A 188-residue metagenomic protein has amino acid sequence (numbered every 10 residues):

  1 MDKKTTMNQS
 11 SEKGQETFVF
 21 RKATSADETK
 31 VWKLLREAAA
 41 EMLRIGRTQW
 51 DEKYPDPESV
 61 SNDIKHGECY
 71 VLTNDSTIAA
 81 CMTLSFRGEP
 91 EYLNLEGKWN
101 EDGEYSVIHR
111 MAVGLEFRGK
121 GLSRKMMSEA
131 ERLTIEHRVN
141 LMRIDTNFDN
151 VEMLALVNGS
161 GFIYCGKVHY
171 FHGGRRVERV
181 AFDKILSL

Functional and structural regions predicted by a protein language model:
M1-T29, S187-L188: Conserved N-terminal entry element of GNAT/NAT acetyltransferase domains
A23, M111-V113, T146: Hydrophobic adenine-recognition pocket in adenosine-nucleotide-binding enzymes
A39-S59: Conserved GNAT-fold acetyl-CoA-binding loop/helix
E68-M82: Conserved beta-hairpin
T83-R110, R118, G173: Conserved acyl-donor/pantetheine-binding loop and adjacent beta-alpha core of acyl/acetyltransferases and related
V113, G119-R132, A155, G159: Conserved acetyl-CoA-binding loop-helix of GNAT-fold acetyltransferases
M127, T134-T146: Conserved GNAT acetyl-CoA-binding A-motif
D145-T146, N158-E178: Conserved catalytic-core motifs of GNAT/GCN5-like acyltransferases
